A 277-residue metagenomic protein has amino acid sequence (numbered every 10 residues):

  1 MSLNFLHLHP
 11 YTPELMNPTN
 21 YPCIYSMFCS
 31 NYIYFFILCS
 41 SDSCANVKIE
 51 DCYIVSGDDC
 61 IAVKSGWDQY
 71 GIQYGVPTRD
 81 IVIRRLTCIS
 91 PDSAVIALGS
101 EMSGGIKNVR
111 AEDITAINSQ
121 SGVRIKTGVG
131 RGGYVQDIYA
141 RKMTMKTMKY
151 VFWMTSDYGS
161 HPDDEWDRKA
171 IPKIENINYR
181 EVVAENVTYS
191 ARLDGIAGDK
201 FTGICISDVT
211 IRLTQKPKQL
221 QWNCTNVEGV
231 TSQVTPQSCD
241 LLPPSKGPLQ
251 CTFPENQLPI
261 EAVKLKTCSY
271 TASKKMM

Functional and structural regions predicted by a protein language model:
M1-M277: Extracellular/periplasmic carbohydrate-active domains that bind, remodel, or depolymerize complex polysaccharides
